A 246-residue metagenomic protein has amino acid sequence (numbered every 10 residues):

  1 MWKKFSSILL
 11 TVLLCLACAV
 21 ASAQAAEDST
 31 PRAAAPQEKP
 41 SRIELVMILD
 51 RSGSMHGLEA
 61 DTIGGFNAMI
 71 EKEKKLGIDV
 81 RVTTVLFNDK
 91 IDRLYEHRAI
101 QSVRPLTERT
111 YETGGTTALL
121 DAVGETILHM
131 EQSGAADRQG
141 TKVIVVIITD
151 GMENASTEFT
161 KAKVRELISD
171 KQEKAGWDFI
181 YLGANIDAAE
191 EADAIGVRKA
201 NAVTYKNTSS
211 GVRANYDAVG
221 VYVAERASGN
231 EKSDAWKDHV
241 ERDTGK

Functional and structural regions predicted by a protein language model:
M1-L10: Bacterial N-terminal signal peptides that target proteins for export
C15-K246: Acidic, low-complexity intrinsically disordered regions
